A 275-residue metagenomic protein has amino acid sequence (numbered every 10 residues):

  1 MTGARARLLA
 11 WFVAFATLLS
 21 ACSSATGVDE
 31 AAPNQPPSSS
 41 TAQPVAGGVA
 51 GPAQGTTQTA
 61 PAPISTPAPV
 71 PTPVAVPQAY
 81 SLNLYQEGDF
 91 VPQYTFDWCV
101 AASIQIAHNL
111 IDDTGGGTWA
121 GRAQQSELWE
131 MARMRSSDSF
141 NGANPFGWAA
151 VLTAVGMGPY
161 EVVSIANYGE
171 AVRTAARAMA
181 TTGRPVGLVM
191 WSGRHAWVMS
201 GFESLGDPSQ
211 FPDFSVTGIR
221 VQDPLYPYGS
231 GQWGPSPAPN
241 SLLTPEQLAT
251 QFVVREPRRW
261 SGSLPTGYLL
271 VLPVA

Functional and structural regions predicted by a protein language model:
M1-F12: Bacterial N-terminal signal peptides that target proteins for export
G3-R5, A50-P52, V172-A175: Intrinsically disordered, low-complexity sequence elements enriched in Ser/Thr/Gly/Pro
A6-R7, A16, G267-Y268: Intrinsic-disorder/low-complexity peptide segments enriched for small residues
L9-A10, E87-V91, G187: Generic detector of short alpha-helix boundary/capping microenvironments and adjacent low-complexity segments
A10-S20: Bacterial N-terminal signal peptides
C22-A143, F214, G229, P245 (+2 more regions): Active-site-adjacent structural segments surrounding the nucleophilic cysteine of cysteine proteases and isopeptidases
C22-Q35, S126-A275: Conserved active-site-adjacent core of cysteine acyl-enzyme catalytic domains
